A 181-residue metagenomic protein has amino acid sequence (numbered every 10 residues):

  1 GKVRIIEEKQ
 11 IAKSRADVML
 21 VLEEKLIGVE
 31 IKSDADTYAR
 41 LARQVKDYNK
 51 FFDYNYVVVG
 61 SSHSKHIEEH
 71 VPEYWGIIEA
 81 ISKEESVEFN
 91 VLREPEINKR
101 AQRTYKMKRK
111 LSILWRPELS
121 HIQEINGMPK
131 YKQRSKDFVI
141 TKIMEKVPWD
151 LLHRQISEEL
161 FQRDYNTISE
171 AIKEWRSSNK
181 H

Functional and structural regions predicted by a protein language model:
G1, D150-H181: Acidic, metal-dependent phosphodiester-chemistry machinery of nucleic-acid enzymes
G1-E23, I27, K142: Active-site metal-binding core of divalent-cation-utilizing nuclease and nuclease-like domains
E8, A80-K83, L92: Conserved beta-strand termini and adjacent loop/short-helix elements that scaffold enzyme active sites in alpha/beta
L22-E24, I81-E85: Short acidic-glycine loop/turn motifs at beta-strand connectors
K25, I31-Y38: Short beta-strand-loop-alpha-helix junction that forms the active-site gateway of nucleic-acid-processing nucleases
G28-E30, Y56-V57: Short catalytic-loop micro-motif centered on adjacent basic/acidic residues
D36-I81: Catalytic cores of nucleic-acid endonucleases
S86-F161: A conserved mid-domain beta-alpha-beta active-site/ligand-binding segment of alpha/beta enzyme cores
